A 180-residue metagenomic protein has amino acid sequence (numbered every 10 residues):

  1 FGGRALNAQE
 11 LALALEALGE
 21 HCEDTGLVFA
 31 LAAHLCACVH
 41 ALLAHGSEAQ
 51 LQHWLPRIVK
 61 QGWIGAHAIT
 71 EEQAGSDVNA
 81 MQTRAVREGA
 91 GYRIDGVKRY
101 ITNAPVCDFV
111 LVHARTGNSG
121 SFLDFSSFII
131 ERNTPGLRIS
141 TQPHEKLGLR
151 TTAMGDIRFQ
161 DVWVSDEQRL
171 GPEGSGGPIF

Functional and structural regions predicted by a protein language model:
F1-Q52, P56-G62, T102-F109: Internal helix-loop-helix
A5-L18, D77-M81, R158, W163-V164: Structural signature of FAD isoalloxazine-binding scaffolds in flavoprotein oxidoreductases
L6-N7, D77-N79, N103-C107, S121-D124 (+1 more regions): Short glycine/proline-enriched turns and hinge-like loops at secondary-structure junctions
Q61-I69, H113: A short, Trp-centered hydrophobic/proline-enriched beta-strand micro-motif
A74-D77, Y92: Hydrophobic, small-residue-rich alpha-helical packing segments that form membrane-like cores
T83-V86: A structural signal for short hydrophobic beta-strand segments in well-ordered beta-sheet cores
G91, D95-S140: A short core secondary-structure module
N133-P143, I157-F180: A glycine-rich, basic-preceded beta-loop-alpha segment at the flavin cofactor/substrate interface of flavin-utilizing
